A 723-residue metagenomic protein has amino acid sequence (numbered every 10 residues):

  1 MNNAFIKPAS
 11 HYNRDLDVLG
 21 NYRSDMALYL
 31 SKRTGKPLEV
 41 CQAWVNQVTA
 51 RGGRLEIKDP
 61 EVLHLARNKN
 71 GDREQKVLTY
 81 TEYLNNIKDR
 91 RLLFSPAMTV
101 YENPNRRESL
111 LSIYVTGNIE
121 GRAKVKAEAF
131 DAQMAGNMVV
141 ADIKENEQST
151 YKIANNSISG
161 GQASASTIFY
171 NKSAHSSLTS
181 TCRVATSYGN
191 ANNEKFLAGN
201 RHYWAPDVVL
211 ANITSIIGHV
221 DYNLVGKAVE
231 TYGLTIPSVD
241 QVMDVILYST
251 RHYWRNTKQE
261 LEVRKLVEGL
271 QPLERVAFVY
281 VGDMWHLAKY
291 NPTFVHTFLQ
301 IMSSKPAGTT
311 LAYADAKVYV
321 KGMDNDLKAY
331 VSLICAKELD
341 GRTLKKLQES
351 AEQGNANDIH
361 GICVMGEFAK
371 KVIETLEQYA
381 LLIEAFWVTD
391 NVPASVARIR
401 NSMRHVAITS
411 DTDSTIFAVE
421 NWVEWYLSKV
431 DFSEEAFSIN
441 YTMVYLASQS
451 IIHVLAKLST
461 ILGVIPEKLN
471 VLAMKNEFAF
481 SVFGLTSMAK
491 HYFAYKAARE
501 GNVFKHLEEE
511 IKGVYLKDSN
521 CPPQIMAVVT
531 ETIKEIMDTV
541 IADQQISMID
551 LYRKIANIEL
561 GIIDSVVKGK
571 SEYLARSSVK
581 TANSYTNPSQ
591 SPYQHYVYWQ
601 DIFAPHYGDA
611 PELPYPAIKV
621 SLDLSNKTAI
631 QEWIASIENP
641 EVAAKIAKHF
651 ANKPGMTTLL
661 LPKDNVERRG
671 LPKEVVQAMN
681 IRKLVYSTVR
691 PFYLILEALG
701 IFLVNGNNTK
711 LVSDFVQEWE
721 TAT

Functional and structural regions predicted by a protein language model:
M1-T723: Conserved acidic
